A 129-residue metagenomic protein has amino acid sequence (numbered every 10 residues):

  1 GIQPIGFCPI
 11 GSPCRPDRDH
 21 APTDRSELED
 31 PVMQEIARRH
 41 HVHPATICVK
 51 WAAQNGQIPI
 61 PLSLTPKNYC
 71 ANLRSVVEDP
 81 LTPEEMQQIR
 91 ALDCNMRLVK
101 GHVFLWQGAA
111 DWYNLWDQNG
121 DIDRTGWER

Functional and structural regions predicted by a protein language model:
G1: Basic phosphate/pyrophosphate-binding loop/patch that engages nucleotide-derived ligands
P4-I58, V76-E78: Aromatic-anchored helix/helix-loop segment that forms the rim or "lid" of small-molecule/cofactor binding pockets
C8, S63, D93: Residues at the C-termini of beta-strands that transition into short coil/loop
V32, N68-N72: A general alpha-helix detector
V42-H43, T65, T82: Helix N-cap / loop-to-helix initiation motif
I58-N68: Glycine-rich phosphate-binding active-site loops on the catalytic face of alpha/beta enzymes
A71-R129: Terminal-tail/helix-coil boundary detector
